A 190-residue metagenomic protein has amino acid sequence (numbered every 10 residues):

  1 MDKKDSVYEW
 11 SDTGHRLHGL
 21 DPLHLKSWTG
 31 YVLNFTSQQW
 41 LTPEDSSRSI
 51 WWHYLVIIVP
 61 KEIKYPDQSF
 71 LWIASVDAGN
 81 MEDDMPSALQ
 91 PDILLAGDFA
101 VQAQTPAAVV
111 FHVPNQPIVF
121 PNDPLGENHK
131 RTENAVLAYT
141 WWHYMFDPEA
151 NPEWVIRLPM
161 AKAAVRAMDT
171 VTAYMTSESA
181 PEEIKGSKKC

Functional and structural regions predicted by a protein language model:
M1-D67: Catalytic-loop region of hydrolases
F35, W72-A74: Non-membrane alpha-helical segments in proteins
Q39, V59, A103, V171-M175: Sec/Tat-exported extracytoplasmic proteins
I50, L94, P159: Short, well-structured alpha-helical interface segments that form or flank functional binding sites
V56-K61, A88-D92, G97-Q102: Extended acidic/polar, glycine-enriched regions that form or flank non-catalytic beta-rich accessory modules
D67-F70, A103-A107, S187-C190: Loop/turn elements at helix/coil->beta-strand transitions in domains of secreted/extracellular proteins
A74-L89, G97, Q104-V165: Cap/lid segment of the alpha/beta-hydrolase catalytic domain
F146-K162, R166-C190: Gly/Ser-rich "nucleophile elbow"/oxyanion-hole loop immediately N-terminal to the catalytic nucleophile in hydrolases
